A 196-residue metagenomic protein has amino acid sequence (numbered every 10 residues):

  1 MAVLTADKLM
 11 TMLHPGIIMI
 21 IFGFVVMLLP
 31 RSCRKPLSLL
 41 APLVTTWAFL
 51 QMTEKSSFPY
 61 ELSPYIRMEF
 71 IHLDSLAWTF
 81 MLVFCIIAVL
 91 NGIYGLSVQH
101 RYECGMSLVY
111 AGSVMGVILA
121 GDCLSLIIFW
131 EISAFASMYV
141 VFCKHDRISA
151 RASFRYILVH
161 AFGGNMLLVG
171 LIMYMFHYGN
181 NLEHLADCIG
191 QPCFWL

Functional and structural regions predicted by a protein language model:
M1-G105, N180, H184-A186: Transmembrane helix-loop-helix hairpins at membrane boundaries of multipass inner-membrane proteins
G105-V109, S113-W195: Alpha-helical multi-pass transmembrane bundles of energy-transducing inner-membrane proteins
